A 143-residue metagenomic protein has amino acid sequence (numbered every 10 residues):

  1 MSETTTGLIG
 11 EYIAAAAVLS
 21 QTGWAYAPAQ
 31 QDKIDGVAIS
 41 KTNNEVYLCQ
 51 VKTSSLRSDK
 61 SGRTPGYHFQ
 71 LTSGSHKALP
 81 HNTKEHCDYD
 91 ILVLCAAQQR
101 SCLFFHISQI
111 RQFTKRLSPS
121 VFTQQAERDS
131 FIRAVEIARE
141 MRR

Functional and structural regions predicted by a protein language model:
M1-D32, A38-R143: Mixed-charge (Asp/Glu-Lys/Arg
